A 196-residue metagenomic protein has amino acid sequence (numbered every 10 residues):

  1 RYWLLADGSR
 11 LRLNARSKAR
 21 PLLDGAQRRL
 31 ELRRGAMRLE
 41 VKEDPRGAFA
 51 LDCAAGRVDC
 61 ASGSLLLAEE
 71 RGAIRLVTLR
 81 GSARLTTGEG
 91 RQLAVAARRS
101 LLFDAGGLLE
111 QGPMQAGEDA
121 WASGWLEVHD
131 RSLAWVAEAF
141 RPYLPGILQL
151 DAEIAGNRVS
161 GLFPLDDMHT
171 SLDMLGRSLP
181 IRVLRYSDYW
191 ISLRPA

Functional and structural regions predicted by a protein language model:
R1-A105: Short, small/hydrophobic-biased targeting/export segments
G107-A196: N-terminal export/assembly leaders
